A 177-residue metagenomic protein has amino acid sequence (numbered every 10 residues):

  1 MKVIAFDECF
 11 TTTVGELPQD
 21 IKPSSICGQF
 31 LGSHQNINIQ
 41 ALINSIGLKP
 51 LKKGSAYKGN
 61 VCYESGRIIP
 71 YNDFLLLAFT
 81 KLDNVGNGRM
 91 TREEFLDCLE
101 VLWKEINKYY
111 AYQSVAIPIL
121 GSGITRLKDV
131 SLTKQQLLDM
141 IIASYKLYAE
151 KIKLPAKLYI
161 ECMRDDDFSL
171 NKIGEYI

Functional and structural regions predicted by a protein language model:
M1-I177: Macrodomain-like recognition of ADP-ribose-binding/processing modules
